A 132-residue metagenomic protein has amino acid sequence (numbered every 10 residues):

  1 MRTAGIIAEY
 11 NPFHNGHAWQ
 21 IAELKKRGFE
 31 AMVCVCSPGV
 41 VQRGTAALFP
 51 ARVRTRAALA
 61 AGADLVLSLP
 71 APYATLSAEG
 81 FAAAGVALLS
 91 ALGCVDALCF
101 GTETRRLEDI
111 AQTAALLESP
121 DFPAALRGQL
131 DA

Functional and structural regions predicted by a protein language model:
M1-A132: Nucleotidyltransferase catalytic core that binds NTPs
